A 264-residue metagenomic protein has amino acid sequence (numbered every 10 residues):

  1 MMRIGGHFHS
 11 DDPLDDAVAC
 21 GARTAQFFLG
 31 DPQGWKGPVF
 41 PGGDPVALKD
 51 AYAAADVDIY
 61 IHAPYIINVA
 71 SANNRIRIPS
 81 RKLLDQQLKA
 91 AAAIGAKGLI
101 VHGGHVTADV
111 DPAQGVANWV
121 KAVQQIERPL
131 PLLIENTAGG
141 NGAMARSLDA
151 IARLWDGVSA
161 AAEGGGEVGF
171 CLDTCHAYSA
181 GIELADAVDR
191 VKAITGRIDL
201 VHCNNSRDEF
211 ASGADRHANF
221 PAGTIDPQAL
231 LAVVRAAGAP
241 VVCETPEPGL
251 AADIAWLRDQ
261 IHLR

Functional and structural regions predicted by a protein language model:
M1-A63, I67-Q86, R264: N-terminal pre-domain/capping segments
H7-D11, G30-P32, P64-N68, G104-V106 (+4 more regions): Active-site beta-loop-alpha junctions enriched in small/polar residues
D15-A22, F40-Y60, D85-G95, Q124-P129 (+3 more regions): Acidic (Asp/Glu)-rich catalytic clusters
A17, H62, S80, A91 (+5 more regions): Conserved, mostly hydrophobic/aromatic
R23-L29, V57-I61, G169, D173 (+1 more regions): Non-cysteine beta-strand/loop elements that form the S-adenosyl-L-methionine
A53-A54, V69-F170, S179: Active-site acidic/histidine proton-transfer and metal-coordination neighborhood in alpha/beta enzyme cores
V110, M144-L148, A152, H176-P240: Gly/Pro-rich active-site loop or hairpin
L250-R264: C-terminal helical cap(s) of enzyme catalytic domains, especially alpha/beta-barrels
